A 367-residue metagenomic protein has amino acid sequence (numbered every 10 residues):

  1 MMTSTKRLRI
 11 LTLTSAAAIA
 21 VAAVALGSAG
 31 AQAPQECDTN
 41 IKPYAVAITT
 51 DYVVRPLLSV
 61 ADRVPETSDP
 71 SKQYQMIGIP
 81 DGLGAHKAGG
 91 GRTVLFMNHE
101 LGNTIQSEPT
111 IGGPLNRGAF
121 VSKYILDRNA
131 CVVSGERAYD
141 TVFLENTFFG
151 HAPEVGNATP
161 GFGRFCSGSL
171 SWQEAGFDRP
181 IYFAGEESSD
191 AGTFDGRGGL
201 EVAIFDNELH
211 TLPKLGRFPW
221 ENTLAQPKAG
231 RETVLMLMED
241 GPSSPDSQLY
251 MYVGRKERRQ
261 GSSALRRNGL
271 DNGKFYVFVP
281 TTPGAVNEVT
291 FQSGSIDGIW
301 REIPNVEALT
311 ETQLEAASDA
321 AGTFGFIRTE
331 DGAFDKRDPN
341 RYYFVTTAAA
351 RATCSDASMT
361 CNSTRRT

Functional and structural regions predicted by a protein language model:
M2-S15: Bacterial N-terminal signal peptides that target proteins for export
R9-L11, A29, I303: Small/flexible residues
T14-A25: Bacterial N-terminal signal peptides
A23-P34: C-terminal region of N-terminal signal peptides and the immediate post-cleavage residues of exported proteins
Q32-T367: Conserved small-residue
